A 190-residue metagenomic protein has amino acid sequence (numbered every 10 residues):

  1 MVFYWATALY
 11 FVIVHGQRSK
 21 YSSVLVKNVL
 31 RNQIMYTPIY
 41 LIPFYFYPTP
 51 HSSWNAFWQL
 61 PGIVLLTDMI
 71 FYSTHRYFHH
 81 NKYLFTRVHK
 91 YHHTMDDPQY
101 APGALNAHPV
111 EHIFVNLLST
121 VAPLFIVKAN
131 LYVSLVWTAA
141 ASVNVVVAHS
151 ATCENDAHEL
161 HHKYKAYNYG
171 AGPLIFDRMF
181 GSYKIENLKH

Functional and structural regions predicted by a protein language model:
M1-L124, G170-P173, D177-H190: Non-catalytic, topology-defining segments of multipass membrane proteins
P61, D97, S142, E159-K163: Generic preference for well-ordered secondary structure
R76-N81, T152-H162: A cytosolic-side transmembrane-helix exit/cap motif
A104-E159, L174-I175: Hydrophobic transmembrane alpha-helices
H161-A171: Juxtamembrane transition segments at transmembrane-helix termini in multipass membrane proteins
